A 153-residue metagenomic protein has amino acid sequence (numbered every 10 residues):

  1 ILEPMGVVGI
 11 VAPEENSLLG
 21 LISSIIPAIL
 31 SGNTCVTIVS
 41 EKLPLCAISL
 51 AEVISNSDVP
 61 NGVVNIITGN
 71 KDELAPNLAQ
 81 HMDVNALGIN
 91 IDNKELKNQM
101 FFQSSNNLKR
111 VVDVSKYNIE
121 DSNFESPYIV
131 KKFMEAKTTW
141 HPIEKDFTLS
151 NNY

Functional and structural regions predicted by a protein language model:
I1-A12, S57-Y153: Conserved NAD(P)+-binding/catalytic subdomain of aldehyde/semialdehyde dehydrogenases
I1-S57: Conserved small-residue-rich beta-alpha loop and adjacent elements that most often cradle the phosphate/pyrophosphate
